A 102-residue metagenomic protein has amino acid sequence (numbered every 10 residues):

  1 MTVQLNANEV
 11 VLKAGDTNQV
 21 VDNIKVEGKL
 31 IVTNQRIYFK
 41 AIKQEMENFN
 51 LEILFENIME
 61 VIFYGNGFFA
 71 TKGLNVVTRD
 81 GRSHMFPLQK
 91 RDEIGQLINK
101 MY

Functional and structural regions predicted by a protein language model:
M1-V32, E47-L51, F68-T71, R79-H84 (+1 more regions): Anionic N-terminal interaction surfaces
I37, E52-N66: Phosphoinositide-dependent membrane-docking surfaces
K43-Q44: Short, conserved turn/kink motifs that form compact alpha/beta structural patches or helix kinks used as
L74: An anionic oxygen-ligand recognition environment, strongly enriched in 2H phosphoesterase
